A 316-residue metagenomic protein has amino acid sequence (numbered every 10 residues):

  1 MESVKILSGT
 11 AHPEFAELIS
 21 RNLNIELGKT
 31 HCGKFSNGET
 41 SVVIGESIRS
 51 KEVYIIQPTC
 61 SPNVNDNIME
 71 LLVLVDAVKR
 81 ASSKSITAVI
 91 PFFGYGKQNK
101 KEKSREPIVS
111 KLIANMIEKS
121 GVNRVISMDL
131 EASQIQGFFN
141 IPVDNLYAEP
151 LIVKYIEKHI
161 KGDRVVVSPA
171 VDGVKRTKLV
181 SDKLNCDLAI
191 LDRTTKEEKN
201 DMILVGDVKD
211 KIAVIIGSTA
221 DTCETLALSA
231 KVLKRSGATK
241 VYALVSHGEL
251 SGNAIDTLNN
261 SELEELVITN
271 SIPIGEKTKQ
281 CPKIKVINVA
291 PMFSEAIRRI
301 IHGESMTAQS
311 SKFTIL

Functional and structural regions predicted by a protein language model:
M1-L316: PRPP-associated nucleotide enzymes
